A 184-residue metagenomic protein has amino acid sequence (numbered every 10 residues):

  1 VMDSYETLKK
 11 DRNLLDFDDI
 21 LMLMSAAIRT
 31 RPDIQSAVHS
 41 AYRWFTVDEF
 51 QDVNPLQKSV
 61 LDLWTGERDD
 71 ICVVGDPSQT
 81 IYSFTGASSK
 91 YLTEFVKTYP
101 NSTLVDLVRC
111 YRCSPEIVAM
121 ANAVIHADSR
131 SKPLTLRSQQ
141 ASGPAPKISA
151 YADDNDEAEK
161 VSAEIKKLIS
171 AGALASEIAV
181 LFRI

Functional and structural regions predicted by a protein language model:
V1, T98-N101: Generic structural signal for short, solvent-exposed loop/turn connectors between secondary structure elements
V1-E94, L107-C113: Conserved helicase NTPase motor core
P100-T103, V108-I184: Helicase P-loop NTPase motor core
